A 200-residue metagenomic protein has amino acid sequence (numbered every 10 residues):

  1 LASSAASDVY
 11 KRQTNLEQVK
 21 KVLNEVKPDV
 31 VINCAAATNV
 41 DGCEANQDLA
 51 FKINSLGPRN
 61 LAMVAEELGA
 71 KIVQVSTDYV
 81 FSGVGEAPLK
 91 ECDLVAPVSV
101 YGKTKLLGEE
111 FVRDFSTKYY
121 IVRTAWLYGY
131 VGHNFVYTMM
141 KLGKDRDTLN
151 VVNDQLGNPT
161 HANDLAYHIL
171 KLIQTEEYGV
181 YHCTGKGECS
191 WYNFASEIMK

Functional and structural regions predicted by a protein language model:
L1-Y10: Single conserved hydrophobic/aromatic residue that forms the stacking wall/gate of nucleotide- or nucleobase-binding
Q13-I53: NAD(P)H-binding glycine-rich loop region in Rossmannoid oxidoreductase-like domains and their noncatalytic homologs
Q18, N60-V64, F111, D164: Conserved mid-core alpha-helix of short-chain dehydrogenase/reductase
V31, A45-V73: NAD(P)-cofactor binding segment of oxidoreductase domains
D41-D48, G83-A87, G132-H133: Conserved catalytic-core motifs of eukaryotic protein kinase domains, centered on the activation segment
K52, L56-N60, V80-V122, W126-L127: Catalytic helix-loop patch of NAD(P)-dependent Rossmann-fold dehydrogenases
E110-N158, N163-K171: NAD(P)-dependent short-chain dehydrogenase/reductase
H168, T175-K200: Mid/C-terminal beta-alpha module of Rossmann-like enzyme folds, strongest in SDR-family dehydrogenases/epimerases
